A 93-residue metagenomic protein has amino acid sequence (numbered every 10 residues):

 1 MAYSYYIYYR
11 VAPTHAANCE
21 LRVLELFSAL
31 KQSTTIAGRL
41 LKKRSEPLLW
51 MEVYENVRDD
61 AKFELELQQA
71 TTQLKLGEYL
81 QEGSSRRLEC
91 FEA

Functional and structural regions predicted by a protein language model:
M1-L49, V53-Q68, S85-A93: Short S/T/G/P-rich N-terminal loop/turn motif that feeds into the first structured element of a domain
Q73-F91: Conserved short beta-strand edge segments in small beta-sheet-based binding/regulatory domains
